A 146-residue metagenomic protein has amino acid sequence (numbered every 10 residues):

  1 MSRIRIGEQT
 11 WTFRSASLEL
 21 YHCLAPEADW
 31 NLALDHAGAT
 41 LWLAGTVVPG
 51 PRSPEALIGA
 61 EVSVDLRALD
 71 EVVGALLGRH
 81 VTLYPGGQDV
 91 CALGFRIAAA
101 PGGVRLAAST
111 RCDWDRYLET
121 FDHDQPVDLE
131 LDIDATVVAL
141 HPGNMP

Functional and structural regions predicted by a protein language model:
M1-G87: An ectodomain-focused feature that recognizes extracytoplasmic/extracellular
E27, T120-D124, M145: Generic preference for flexible, low-structure residues
L32-A33, D134-V138: Short, surface-exposed, polar/charged, turn-prone segments marking secondary-structure boundaries
L66-I133: Acidic, glycine-rich flexible loop segments
V137-P146: Acidic/polar low-complexity flexible segments
